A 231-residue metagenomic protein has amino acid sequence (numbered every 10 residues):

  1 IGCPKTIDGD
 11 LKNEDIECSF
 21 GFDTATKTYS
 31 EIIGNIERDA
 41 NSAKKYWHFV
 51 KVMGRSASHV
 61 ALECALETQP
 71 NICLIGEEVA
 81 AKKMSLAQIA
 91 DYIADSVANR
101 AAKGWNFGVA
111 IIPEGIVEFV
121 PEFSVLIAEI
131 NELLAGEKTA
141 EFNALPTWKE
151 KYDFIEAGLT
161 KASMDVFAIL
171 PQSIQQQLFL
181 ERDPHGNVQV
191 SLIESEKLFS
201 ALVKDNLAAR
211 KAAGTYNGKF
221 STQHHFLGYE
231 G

Functional and structural regions predicted by a protein language model:
I1, C18-G214: Accessory alpha-helical/coil subdomains and C-terminal extensions that flank or cap enzyme catalytic cores
I1, V50, H225-G231: N-terminal glycine-/lysine-enriched basic segments
G2, T6, D15: Residue-level signal for pocket-adjacent positions within structured domains
T6-L11, A80-K83: Short gly/pro/ser/thr-enriched loop/turn and capping motifs at secondary-structure boundaries
D10-F20: Active-site-proximal loop->helix
E114, N187-V188, Q223-E230: A short beta-alpha structural unit
D205-Y229: Generic long, charged, amphipathic alpha-helical segments
